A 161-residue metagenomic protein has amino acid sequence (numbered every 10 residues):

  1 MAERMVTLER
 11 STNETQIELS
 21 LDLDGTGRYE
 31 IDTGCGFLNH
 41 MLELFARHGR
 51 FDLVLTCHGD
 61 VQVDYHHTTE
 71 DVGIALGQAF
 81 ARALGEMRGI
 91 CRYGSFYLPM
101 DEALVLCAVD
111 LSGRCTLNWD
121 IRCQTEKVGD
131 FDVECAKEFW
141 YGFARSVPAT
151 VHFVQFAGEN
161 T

Functional and structural regions predicted by a protein language model:
M1-T161: Structural preference for solvent-exposed beta-strand-turn elements and adjacent flexible terminal/loop segments within
